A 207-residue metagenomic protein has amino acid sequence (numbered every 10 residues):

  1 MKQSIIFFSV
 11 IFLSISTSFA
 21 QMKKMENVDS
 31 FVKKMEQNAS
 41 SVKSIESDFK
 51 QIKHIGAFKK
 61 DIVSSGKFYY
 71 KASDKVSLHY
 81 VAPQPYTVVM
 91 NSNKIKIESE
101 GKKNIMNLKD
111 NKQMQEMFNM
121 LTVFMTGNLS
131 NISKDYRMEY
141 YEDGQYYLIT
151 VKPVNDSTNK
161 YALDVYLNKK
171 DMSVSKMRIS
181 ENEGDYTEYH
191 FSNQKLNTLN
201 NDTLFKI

Functional and structural regions predicted by a protein language model:
M1-K24: Bacterial Sec-dependent N-terminal signal peptides
S18-N38: Sec-dependent signal peptide cleavage junction
K23-K24, Q37-S41, K53-H54, K59-D61 (+2 more regions): Flexible, processing/modification-adjacent segments and terminal tails in exported/periplasmic/extracellular proteins
A39-I45, K170: Edge/loop elements at the starts and ends of beta-strands within beta-rich repeat scaffolds
K50-H54, H79-V81, E98, K152-V154 (+1 more regions): A generic structural motif
V63-S65, Q84, N91, T158-L163 (+1 more regions): Short, surface-exposed coil-to-beta transition loops
K67-N119, T187, N193: An acidic-aromatic
L129-I207: Gly/Pro-enriched, hydrophobic low-complexity segments that function as extracytoplasmic propeptides/linkers
